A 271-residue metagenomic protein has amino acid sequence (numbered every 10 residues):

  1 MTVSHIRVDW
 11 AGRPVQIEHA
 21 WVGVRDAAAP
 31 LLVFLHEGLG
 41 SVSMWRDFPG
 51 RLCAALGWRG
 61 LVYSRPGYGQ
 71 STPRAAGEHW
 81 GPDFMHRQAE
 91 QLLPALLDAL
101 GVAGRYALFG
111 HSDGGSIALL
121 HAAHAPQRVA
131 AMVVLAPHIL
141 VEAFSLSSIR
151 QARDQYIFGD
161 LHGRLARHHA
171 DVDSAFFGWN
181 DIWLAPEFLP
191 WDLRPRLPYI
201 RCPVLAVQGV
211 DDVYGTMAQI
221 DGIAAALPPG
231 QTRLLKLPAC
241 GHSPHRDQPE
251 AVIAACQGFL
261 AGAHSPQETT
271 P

Functional and structural regions predicted by a protein language model:
V22-R74: Conserved HGGG/HGGXW glycine-rich cap/lid loop of the alpha/beta-hydrolase fold
V62-R105: Active-site loop/oxyanion-hole signature of alpha/beta-hydrolase fold enzymes
A103-E142: Conserved hydrolase catalytic core segment
N180-R196: Active-site nucleophile elbow and catalytic-triad environment of alpha/beta-hydrolase enzymes
I200, A206-Q208: Short beta-strand/loop motif that positions the catalytic acidic residue of the alpha/beta-hydrolase fold
V210-G215: Acidic catalytic loop of the alpha/beta-hydrolase fold
A225-S243: Catalytic histidine neighborhood in serine/cysteine hydrolases with alpha/beta-hydrolase-type architecture
C240-I253: Catalytic histidine-centered segment of alpha/beta-hydrolase-like enzymes
